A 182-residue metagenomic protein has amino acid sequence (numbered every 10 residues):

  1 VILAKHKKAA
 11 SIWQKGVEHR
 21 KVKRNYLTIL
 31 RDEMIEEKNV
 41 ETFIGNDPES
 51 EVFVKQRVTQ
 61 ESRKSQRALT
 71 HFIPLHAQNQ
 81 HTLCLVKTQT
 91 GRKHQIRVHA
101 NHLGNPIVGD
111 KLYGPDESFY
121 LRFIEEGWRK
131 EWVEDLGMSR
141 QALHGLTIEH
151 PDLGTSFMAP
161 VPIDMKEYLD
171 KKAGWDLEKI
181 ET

Functional and structural regions predicted by a protein language model:
V1-E18: Glycine/acidic-rich beta-strand-loop module
I2, T28, F72, I96 (+1 more regions): Residue-level signal for inorganic ion chemistry
L3-K5, I29-R31, K87: Short hydrophobic/aromatic beta-strand micro-patches that form the beta-sheet surface supporting nucleotide- or nucleic
A10-K15, L30-L83, E134-D135: Glycine- and acidic-residue-rich catalytic/RNA-contacting loop of pseudouridine synthases
W13, R92-A100: Short beta-strand segments enriched for Tyr within beta-sheet-rich domains, predominantly fibronectin type III
V22-Y26: Short glycine-/polar-rich loops that comprise or flank the Walker A/P-loop and associated switch/sensor motifs
Q80-V86, G109, L169: Short, solvent-exposed secondary-structure boundary/capping segments
H99-T182: Pseudouridine synthases involved in rRNA/tRNA modification
